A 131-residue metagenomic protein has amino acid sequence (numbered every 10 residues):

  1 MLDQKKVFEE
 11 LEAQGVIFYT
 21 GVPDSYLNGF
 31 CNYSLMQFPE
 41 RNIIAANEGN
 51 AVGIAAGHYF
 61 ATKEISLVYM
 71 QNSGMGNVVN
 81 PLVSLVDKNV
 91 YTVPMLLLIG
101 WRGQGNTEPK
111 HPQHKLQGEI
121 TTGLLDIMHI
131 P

Functional and structural regions predicted by a protein language model:
M1-P131: Thiamine diphosphate
